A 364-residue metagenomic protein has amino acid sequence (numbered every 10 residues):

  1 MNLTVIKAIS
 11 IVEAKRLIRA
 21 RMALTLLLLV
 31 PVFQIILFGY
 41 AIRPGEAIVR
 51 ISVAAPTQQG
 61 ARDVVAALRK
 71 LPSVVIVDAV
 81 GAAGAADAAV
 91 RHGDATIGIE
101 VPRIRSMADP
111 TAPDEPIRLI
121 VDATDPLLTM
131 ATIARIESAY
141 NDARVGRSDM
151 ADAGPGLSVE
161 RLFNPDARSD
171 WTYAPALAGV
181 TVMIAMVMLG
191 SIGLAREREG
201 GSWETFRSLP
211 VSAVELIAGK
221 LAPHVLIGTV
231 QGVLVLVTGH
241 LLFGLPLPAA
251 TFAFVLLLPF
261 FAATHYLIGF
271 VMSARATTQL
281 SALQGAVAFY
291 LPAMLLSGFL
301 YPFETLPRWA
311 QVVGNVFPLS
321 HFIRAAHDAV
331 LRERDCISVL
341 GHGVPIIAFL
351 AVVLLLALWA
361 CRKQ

Functional and structural regions predicted by a protein language model:
M1-W171, S338: Extracytoplasmic/periplasmic domains immediately adjacent to an N-terminal transmembrane anchor in multi-pass membrane
L3, K7-I11, F163, W171 (+10 more regions): Alpha-helical membrane-protein architecture signal
L17, G93, M188-L209, L221: Transmembrane helix boundary and interhelical loop/hinge segments in multi-pass membrane proteins
L29, I36-I48, A276-V316, S320: Transmembrane helix segments
I42, Y173-S191: Long, hydrophobic alpha-helical segments
F163-A167, P246, S297-V353, Q364: Membrane-interfacial helix-loop-helix junctions in multi-pass membrane proteins
A213-A286, L291, I337-G343, I347 (+1 more regions): Alpha-helical transmembrane segments and their short interhelical loops
L358-Q364: Membrane-interface capping segments at transmembrane-helix boundaries
